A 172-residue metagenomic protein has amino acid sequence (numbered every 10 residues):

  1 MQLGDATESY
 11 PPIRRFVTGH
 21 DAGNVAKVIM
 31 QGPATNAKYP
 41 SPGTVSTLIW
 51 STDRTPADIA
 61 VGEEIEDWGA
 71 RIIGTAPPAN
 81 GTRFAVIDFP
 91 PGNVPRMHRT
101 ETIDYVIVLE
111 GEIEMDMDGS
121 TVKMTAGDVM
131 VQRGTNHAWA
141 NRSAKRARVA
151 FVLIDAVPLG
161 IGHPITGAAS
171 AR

Functional and structural regions predicted by a protein language model:
M1-V61: N-terminal leader/capping segments at the start of a protein or of a new domain
A6, K27-V28, R142-R172: Double-stranded beta-helix
P33-T35, E64-I72, T82-T100, R133-H137 (+1 more regions): Conserved short histidine dyad/triad with adjacent acidic residue
K38-P40, L48, G74-P78, P95-T100 (+1 more regions): Short histidine-centered beta-strand/loop micro-motifs that create catalytic or ligand/metal-coordination sites
V45-P91, V106: Linear-motif-rich, low-complexity cytosolic tails and juxtamembrane regions
D67-G69, P78-R83, E114, T121-D128 (+1 more regions): Ligand-binding loop in jelly-roll beta-barrel domains
V94-A126, G162-P164: A short beta-strand-loop-beta hairpin characteristic of the jelly-roll/cupin
